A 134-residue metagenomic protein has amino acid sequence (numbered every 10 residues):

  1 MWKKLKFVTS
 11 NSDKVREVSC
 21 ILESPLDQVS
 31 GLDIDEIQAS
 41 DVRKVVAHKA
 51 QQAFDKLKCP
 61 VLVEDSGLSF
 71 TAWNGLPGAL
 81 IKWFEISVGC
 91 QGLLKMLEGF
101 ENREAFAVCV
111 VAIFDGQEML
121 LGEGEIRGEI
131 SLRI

Functional and structural regions predicted by a protein language model:
W2-K6, D13-I134: Anionic-ligand binding patches
